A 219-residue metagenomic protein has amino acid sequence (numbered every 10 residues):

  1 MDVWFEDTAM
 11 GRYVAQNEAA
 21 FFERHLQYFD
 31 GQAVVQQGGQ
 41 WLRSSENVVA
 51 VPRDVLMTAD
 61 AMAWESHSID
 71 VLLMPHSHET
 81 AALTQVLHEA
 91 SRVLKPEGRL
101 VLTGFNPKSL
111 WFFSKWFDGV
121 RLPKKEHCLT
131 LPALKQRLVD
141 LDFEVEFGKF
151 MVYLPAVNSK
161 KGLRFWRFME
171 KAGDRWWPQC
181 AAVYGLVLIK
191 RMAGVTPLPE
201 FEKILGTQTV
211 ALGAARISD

Functional and structural regions predicted by a protein language model:
M1-Q27: Class I SAM-dependent methyltransferase Rossmann-like catalytic core, especially the SAM/SAH-binding loop
Q27-L42: Conserved class I S-adenosyl-L-methionine
D60-L72: A short acidic, Gly/Pro-enriched loop at the edge of an enzyme's catalytic core that lines a small-molecule cofactor
T84-R99: A short glycine-rich, Lys/Arg-flanked "PGG" loop and its adjoining helix->strand segment in the class I
R99-E126: Conserved class I S-adenosyl-L-methionine
K125-G148: Short alpha-helix
V145-K171, Q179-C180: Conserved catalytic loop of SAM-dependent methyltransferase domains
F168-D219: C-terminal lobe and adjacent flexible extensions of AdoMet/dcAdoMet transferase-like proteins
